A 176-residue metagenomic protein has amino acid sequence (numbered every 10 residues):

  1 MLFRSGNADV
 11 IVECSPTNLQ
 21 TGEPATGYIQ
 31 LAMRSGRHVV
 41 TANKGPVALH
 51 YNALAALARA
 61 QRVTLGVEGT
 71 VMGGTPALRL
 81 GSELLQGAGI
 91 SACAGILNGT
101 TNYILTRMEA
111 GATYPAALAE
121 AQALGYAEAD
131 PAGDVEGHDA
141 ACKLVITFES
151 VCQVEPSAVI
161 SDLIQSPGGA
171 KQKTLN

Functional and structural regions predicted by a protein language model:
G6, P24-G27, L49, M72 (+5 more regions): Conserved active-site and cofactor/substrate-binding residues in soluble primary-metabolism enzymes
I11-V12, P16: N-terminal Rossmann-like NAD(P) cofactor-binding module of classical short-chain dehydrogenase/reductase
T17-S35, A42-E83: Rossmann-fold NAD(P)-binding glycine/threonine-rich loop
G69-A77, S82-I96, T100-E109, T113-L118: Rossmann-like dinucleotide-binding core of oxidoreductases
R107-M108, A117-N176: Substrate-binding/catalytic subdomain of NAD(P)-dependent oxidoreductase enzymes
